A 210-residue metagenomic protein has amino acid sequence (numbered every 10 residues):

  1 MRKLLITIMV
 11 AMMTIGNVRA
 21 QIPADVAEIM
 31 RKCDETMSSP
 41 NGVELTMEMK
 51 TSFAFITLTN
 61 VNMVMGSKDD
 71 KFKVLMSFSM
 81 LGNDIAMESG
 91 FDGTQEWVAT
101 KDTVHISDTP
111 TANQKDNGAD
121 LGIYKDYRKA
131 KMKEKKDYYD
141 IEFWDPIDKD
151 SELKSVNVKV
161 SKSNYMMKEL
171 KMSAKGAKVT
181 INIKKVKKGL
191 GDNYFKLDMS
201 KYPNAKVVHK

Functional and structural regions predicted by a protein language model:
M1-L4, R19: Positively charged n-region of N-terminal signal peptides that target proteins for export
L4-M13: Sec-dependent N-terminal signal peptides
G16-K71, S200-K210: N-terminal leader/targeting segments and the immediate start of mature chains
I22, I29, K135-Y138, I147-K154 (+1 more regions): Non-transmembrane domains of secretory- and envelope-associated proteins
M47-T51, K73-S79, D140-D148, E169-S173: Short beta-strand segments that buttress and anchor functional surface loops
F53-T57, L81-D84, D150, K175-K178: Solvent-exposed loop/turn segments connecting transmembrane beta-strands in outer-membrane beta-barrel proteins
M63-K115, A177-T180: An acidic-aromatic
V64-K73, G90-Q95, K135-D137, K159-K168 (+1 more regions): Short, solvent-exposed coil/turn segments at beta-strand boundaries
